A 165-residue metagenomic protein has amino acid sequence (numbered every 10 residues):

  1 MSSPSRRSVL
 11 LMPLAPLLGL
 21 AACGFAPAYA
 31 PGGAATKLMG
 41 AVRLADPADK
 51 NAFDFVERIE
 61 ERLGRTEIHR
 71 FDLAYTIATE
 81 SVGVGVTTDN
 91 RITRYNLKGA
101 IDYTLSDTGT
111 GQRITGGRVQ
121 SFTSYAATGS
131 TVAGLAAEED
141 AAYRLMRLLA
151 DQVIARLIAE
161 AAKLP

Functional and structural regions predicted by a protein language model:
R6-M12: N-terminal export leaders
P13-A21: Bacterial N-terminal signal peptides
L20-G40: Bacterial Sec signal peptide processing site at the extreme N-terminus
T36-D46, S130-A133: Acidic/histidine-rich, surface-exposed loop or edge segments in extracytoplasmic proteins
V42-T76: Post-signal-peptide N-terminal segment of Sec-exported extracytoplasmic proteins
T66-G116, T123-D140: Surface-exposed short loop/turn segments
A136-P165: C-terminal/domain-edge helix-coil "capping" segments
